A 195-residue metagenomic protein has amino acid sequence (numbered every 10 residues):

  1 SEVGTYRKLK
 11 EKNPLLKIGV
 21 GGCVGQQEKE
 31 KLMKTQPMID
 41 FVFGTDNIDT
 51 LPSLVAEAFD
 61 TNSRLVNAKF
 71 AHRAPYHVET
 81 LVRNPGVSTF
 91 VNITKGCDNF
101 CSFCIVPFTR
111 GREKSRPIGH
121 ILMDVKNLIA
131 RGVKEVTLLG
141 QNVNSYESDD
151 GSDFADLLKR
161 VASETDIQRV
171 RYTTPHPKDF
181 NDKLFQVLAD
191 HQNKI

Functional and structural regions predicted by a protein language model:
S1-S145, K183: Proteins enriched for Cys/Gly/acidic motifs involved in redox and nucleic-acid/cofactor modification
I18-G19, Q27, A130-I195: Conserved SAM/AdoMet-binding glycine-rich loop
